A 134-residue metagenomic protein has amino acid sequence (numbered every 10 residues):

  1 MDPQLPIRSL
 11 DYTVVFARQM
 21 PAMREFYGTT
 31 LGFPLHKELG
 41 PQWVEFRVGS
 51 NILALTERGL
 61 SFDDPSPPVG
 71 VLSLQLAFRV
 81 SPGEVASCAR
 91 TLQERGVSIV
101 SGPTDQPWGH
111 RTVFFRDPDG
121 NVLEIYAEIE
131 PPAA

Functional and structural regions predicted by a protein language model:
M1-D11, F33-P82, A86-R116, E128-A134: Vicinal oxygen chelate
V14: Polyanion-binding surface elements
A17-Q19, P107: Conserved beta-strand-loop-alpha-helix junction that forms the acyl-donor binding cleft
M23-T30, L92, D117-G120: Conserved active-site tyrosine of GNAT-family acetyltransferases
